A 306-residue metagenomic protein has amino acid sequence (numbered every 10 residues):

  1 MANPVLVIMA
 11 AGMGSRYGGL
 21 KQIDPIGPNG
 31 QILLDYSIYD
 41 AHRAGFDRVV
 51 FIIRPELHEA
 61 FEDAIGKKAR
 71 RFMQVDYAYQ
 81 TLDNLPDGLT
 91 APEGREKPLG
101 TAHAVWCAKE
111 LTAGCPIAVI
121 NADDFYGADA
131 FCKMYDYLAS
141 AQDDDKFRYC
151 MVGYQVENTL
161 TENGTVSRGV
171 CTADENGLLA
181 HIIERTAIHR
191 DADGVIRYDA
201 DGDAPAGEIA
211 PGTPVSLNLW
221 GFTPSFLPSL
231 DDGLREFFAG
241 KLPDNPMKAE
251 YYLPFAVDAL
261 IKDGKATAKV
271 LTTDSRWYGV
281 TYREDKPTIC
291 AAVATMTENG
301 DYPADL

Functional and structural regions predicted by a protein language model:
A2-G66, M73-V75, Q80, L111: N-terminal glycine-rich phosphate-binding loop and ensuing alpha1 helix
F61-I65, M134, I289: Hydrophobic packing residues within well-ordered alpha-helices of enzyme cores
A78-V105: Active-site-proximal specificity loops/subdomain of glycosyltransferases
I117-A118: Short aromatic/hydrophobic "clamp" motif used to bind/position activated sugar donors
A122-F125: The conserved acidic donor/metal-binding loop of glycosyltransferases
A128-L219, P224: Conserved core of the sugar-phosphate nucleotidyltransferase
D231-A266: A C-terminal functional module that forms or caps the active site or interfaces directly with catalytic machinery
D285-L306: Generic C-terminus detector
